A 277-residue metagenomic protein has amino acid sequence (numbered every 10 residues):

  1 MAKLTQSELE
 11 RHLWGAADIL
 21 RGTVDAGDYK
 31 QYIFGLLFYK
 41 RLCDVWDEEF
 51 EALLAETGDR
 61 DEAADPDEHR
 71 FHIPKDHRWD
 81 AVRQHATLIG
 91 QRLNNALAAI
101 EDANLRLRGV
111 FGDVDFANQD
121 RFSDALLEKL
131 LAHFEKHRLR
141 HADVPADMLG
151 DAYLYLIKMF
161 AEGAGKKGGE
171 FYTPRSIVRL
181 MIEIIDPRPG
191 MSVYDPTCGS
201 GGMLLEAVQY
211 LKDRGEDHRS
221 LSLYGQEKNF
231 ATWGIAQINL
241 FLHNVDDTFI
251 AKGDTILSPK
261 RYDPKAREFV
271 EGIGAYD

Functional and structural regions predicted by a protein language model:
M1-P189, A251-S258: Non-catalytic, mostly N-terminal accessory regions of nucleic-acid modification and defense proteins
K167-G274: Conserved S-adenosyl-L-methionine
D277: Conserved acidic residues
